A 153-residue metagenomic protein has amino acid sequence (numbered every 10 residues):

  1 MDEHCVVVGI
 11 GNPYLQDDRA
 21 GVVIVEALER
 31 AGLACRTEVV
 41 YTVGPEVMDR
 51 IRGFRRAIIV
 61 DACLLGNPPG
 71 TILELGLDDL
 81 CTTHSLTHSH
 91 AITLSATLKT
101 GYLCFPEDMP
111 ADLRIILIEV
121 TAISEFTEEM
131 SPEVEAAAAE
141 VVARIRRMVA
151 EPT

Functional and structural regions predicted by a protein language model:
M1-A122, E128-E140, R144-P152: N-terminal catalytic or cofactor-binding beta/alpha core of small enzyme domains
